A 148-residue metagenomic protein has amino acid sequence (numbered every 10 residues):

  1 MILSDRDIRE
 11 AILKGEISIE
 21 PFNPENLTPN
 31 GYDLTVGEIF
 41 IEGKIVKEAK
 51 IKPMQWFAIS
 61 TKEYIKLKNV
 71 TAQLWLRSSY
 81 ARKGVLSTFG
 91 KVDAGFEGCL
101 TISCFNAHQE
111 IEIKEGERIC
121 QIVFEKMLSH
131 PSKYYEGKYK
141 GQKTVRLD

Functional and structural regions predicted by a protein language model:
M1-D148: DUTPase catalytic domain/fold
